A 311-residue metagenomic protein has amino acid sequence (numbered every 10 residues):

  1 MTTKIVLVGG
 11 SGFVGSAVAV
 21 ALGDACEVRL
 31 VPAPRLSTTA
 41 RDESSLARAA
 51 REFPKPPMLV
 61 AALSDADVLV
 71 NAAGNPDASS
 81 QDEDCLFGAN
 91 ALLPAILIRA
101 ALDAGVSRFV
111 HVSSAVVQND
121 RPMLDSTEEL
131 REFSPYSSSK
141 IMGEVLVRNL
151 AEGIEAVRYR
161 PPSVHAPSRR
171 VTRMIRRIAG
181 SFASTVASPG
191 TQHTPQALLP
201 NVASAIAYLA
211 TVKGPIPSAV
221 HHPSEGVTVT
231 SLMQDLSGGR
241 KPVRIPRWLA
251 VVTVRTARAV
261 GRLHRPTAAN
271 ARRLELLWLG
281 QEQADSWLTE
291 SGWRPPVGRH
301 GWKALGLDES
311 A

Functional and structural regions predicted by a protein language model:
I5-A25: N-terminal Rossmann NAD(P)H-binding glycine-rich loop of SDR-like oxidoreductase domains
V8, A166, S188-Q192, S218-V227 (+2 more regions): Glycine-rich Rossmann NAD(P)(H)-binding loop
S45-L92, A100: NAD(P)H-binding glycine-rich loop region in Rossmannoid oxidoreductase-like domains and their noncatalytic homologs
I96-P135: Conserved Rossmann-fold NAD(P)-dependent oxidoreductase catalytic core, especially the SDR/UDP-sugar
E144-P167: Conserved beta-loop-beta element that borders a ligand/cofactor-binding pocket
R169-M174, A187-T211, P217-S218: Substrate-positioning beta->alpha
A205-T267, V297-R299, L305-A311: Mid/C-terminal beta-alpha module of Rossmann-like enzyme folds, strongest in SDR-family dehydrogenases/epimerases
L279-A311: Amphipathic terminal alpha-helices
